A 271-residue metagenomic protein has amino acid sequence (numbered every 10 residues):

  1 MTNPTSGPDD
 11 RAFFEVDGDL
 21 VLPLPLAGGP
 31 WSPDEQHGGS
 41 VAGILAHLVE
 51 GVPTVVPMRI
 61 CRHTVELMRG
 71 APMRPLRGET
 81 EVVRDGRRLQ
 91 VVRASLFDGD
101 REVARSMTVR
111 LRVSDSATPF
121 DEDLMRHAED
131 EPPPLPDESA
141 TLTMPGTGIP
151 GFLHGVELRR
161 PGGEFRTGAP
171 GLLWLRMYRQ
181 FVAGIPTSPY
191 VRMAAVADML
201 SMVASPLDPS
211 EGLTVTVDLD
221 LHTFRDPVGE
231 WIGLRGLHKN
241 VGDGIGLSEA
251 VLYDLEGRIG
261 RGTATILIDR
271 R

Functional and structural regions predicted by a protein language model:
M1-R271: Terminal targeting signals and extreme-terminal segments of soluble enzymes
